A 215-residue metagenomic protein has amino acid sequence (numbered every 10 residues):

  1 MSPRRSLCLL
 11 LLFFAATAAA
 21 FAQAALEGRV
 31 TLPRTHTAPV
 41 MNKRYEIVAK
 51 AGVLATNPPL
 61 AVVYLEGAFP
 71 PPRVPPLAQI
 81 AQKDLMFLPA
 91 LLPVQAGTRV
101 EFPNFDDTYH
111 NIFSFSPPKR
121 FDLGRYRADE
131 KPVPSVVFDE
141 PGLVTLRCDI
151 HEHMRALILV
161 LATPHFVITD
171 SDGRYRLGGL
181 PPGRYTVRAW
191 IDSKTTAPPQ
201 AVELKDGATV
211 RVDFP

Functional and structural regions predicted by a protein language model:
M1-R4: N-terminal secretory signal peptides that target proteins for export/translocation
S6-C8, R29: Short helix-onset patch at the extreme N-terminus, typifying the N->h transition of secretory signal peptides
C8-A18: Bacterial N-terminal signal peptides
Q23-P215: Extracytoplasmic copper-binding redox domains, predominantly the cupredoxin/blue-copper superfamily
